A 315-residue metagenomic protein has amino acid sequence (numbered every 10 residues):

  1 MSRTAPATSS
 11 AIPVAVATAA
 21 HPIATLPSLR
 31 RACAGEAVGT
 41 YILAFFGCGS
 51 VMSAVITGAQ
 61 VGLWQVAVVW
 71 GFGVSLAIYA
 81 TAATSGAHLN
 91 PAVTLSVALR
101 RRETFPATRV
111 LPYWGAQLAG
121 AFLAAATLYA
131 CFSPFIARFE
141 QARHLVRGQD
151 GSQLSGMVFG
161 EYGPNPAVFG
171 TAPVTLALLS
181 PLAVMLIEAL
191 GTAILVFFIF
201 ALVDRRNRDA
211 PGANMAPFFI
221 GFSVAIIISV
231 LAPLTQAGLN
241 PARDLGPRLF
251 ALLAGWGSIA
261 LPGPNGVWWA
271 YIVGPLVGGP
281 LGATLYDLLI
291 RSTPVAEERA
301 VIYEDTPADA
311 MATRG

Functional and structural regions predicted by a protein language model:
S2-G315: Membrane-interface helix-loop junctions and terminal tails of multi-pass membrane proteins
